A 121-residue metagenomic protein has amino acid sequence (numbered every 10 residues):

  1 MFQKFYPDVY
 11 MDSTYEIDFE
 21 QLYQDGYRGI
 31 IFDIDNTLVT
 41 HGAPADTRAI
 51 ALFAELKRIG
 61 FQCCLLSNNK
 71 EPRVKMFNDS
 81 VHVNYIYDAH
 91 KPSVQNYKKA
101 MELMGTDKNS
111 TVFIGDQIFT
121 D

Functional and structural regions predicted by a protein language model:
M1-F32: Non-catalytic pre-domain segments flanking phosphatase-related domains
M1-V9, N69, K91-Y97: Bateman/CBS regulatory modules and CBS-like beta-alpha motifs in cytosolic regions of diverse proteins
Y6-Y10, V39-A43, C63-C64, Y87-K91: Short, flexible loop segments at the rims of nucleotide/cofactor-binding pockets, characterized by
Y15, R48-A49, S93, I118: Amphipathic coiled-coil/heptad-repeat helices and related helical stalk/stem segments that mediate oligomerization
I30-F32, T37-P44, A49-N78: Substrate-recognition element of Asp-dependent hydrolases with the DxDx(T/V) motif
G60-C64, Y85, N109-T111: Short active-site oxyanion
S80-H82: Short, structured coil segments at secondary-structure junctions
V94-F119: Conserved Lys-Pro-Asp/Glu-containing loop-to-beta segment of HAD-superfamily phosphomonoesterases, centered on
